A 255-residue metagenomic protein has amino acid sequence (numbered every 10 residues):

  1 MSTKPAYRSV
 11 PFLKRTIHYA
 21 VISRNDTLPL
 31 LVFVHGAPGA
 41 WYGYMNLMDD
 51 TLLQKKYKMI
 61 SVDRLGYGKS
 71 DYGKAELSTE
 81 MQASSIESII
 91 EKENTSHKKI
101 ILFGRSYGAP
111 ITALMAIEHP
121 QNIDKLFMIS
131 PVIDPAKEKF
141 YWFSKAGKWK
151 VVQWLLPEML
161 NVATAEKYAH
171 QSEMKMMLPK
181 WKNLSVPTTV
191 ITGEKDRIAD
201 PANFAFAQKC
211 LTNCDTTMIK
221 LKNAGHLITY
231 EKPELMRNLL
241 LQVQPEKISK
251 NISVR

Functional and structural regions predicted by a protein language model:
I22-K69: Conserved HGGG/HGGXW glycine-rich cap/lid loop of the alpha/beta-hydrolase fold
H35, G104-A109, G193: Conserved alpha/beta-hydrolase "nucleophile elbow" surrounding the catalytic nucleophile
T51, E194-K222: Conserved loop-alpha-helix segment in the C-terminal half of the alpha/beta-hydrolase fold that carries the catalytic
S61-I101: Active-site loop/oxyanion-hole signature of alpha/beta-hydrolase fold enzymes
P110-I117, L126-Q153: Flexible "cap/lid" loop of the alpha/beta hydrolase fold
T164-K180: Active-site nucleophile elbow and catalytic-triad environment of alpha/beta-hydrolase enzymes
L184, V190-T192, D196: Short beta-strand/loop motif that positions the catalytic acidic residue of the alpha/beta-hydrolase fold
A224-P233: Catalytic histidine-centered segment of alpha/beta-hydrolase-like enzymes
